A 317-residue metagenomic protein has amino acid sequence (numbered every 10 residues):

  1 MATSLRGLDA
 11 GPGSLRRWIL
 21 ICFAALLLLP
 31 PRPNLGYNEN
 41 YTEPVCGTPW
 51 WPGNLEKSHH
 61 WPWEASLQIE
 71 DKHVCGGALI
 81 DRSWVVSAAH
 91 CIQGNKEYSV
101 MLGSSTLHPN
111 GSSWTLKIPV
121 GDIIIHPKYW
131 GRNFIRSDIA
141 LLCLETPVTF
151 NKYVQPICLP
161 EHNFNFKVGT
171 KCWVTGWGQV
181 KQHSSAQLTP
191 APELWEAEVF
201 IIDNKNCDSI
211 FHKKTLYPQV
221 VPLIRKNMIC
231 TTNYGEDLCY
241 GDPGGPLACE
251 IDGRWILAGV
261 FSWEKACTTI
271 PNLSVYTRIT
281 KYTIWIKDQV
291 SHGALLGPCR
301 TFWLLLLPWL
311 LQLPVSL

Functional and structural regions predicted by a protein language model:
A2-V86, S104, G111, P127 (+1 more regions): Protease-domain processing segments flanking chymotrypsin-fold serine proteases, especially trypsin-like
P30, T48-P52, L67, V85-A88 (+3 more regions): Conserved H-D interstitial segment of serine endopeptidase catalytic domains
L55-K57, Y129-R132, P218-V221: Conserved, non-catalytic sequence blocks in retroelement Pol enzymes and Pol-derived host proteins
E64, Q179, S184-C299: Extracellular trypsin-like serine protease catalytic domains
A65-L67, G77-S87, V100-L102, I123 (+8 more regions): Structural signal for hydrophobic/aromatic residues that build the beta-strand cores of folded beta-sheet domains
K72, W84-V85, C91-I92, S105-L107 (+10 more regions): Conserved beta-strand elements of beta-rich interaction domains across eukaryotes, especially beta-propellers
M101-T149, H162, Q179, A186: Conserved catalytic-core segment of clan PA serine endopeptidases
P127-W130, P147-A191, E196-E198: Active-site substrate-binding loop(s) of clan PA
